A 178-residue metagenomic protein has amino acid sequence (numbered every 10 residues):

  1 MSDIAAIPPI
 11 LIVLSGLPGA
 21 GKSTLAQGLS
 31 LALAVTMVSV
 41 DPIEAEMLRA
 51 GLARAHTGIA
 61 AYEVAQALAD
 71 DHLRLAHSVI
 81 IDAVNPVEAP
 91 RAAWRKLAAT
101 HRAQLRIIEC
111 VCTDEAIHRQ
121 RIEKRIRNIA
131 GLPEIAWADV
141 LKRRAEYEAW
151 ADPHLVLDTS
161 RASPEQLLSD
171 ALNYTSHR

Functional and structural regions predicted by a protein language model:
M1-I10: Extreme N-terminal, non-catalytic leader segments that precede Walker-type/kinase nucleotide-binding cores
L14: Hydrophobic anchor at the beta1->P-loop junction of P-loop NTPases
L17: P-loop (Walker A) phosphate-binding loop of NTP-binding proteins
A20-H77: Conserved substrate/cofactor phosphate-moiety recognition/catalytic segment in nucleotide-dependent phosphotransferases
P42-E44, P86, V111-I117, R161-P164: Conserved nucleotide-binding/hydrolysis micro-motifs of P-loop NTPases
A60-L105: Glycine-rich phosphate-binding loop used to anchor ATP phosphates in small-molecule kinases, encompassing both
H101-I122, L157: Conserved phosphate-donor/acceptor-positioning beta-strand/loop module used by diverse small-molecule
R127-D170, H177-R178: Small-molecule kinase domains that catalyze NTP-dependent phosphoryl transfer to phosphate-bearing small molecules
